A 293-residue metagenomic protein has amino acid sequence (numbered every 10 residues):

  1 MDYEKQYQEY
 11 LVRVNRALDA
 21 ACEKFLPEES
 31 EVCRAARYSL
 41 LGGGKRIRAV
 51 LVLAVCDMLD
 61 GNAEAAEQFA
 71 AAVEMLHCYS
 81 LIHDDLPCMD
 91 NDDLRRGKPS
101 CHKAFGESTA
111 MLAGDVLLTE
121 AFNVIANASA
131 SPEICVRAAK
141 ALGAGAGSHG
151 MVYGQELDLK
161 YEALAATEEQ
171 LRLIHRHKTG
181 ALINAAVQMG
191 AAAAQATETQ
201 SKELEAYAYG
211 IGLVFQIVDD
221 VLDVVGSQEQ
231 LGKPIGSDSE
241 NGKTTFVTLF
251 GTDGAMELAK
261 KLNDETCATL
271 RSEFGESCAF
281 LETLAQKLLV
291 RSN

Functional and structural regions predicted by a protein language model:
M1-C22: N-terminal amphipathic/basic leader segments beginning at the initiator methionine
V12, C22, L26-R271, S277-L289: Mg2+-dependent prenyl diphosphate-binding active-site environment of isoprenoid biosynthetic enzymes
S292-N293: Short glycine/threonine-rich loop-to-helix capping motif typified by GTGT followed within a few residues by an Asp-Pro
